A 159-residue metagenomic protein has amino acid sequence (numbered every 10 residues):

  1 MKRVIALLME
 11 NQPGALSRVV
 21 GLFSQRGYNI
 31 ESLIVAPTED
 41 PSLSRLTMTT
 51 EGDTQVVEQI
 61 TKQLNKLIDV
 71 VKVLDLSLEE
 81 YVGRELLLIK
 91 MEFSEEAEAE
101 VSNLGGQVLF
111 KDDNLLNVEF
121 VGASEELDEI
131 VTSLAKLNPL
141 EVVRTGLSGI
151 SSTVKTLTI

Functional and structural regions predicted by a protein language model:
M1-V4, L8-S44, T49, T54-I159: Long, contiguous binding/interaction regions
